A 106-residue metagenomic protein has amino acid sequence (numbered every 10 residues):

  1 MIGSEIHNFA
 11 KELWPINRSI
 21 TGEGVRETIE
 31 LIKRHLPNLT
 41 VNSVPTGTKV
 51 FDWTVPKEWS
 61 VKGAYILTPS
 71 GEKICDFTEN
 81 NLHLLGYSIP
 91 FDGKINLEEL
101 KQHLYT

Functional and structural regions predicted by a protein language model:
M1-T106: N-terminal hydrophobic/helix-forming segments and targeting peptides
